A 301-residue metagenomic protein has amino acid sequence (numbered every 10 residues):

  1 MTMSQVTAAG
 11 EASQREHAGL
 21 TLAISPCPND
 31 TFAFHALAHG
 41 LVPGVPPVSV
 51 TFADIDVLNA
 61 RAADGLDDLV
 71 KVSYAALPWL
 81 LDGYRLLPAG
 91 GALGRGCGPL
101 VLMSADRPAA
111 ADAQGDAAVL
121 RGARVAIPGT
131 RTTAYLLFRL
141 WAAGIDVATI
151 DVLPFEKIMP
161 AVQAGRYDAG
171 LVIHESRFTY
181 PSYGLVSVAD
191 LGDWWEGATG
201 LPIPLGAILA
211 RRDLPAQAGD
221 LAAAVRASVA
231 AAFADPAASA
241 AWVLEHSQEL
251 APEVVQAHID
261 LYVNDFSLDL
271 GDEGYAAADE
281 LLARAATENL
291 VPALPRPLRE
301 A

Functional and structural regions predicted by a protein language model:
Q14-H39, A53, P99-A169, E175 (+1 more regions): Bilobed "Venus flytrap"/periplasmic-binding protein-like clamshell domains and structurally analogous long
T21, Y84-G91, R124-V125: A structural signal for short loop-to-beta-strand junctions that line the ligand-binding cleft of periplasmic/secreted
N29, D54-D56, G65-P78, P154-F155 (+1 more regions): Beta->alpha turn/N-cap motifs
P43-V57: A short beta-strand-loop structural module common to alpha/beta enzyme folds
A62-A63, V162-Q163, A285: Hydrophobic residues within well-ordered alpha-helices
L86-A113, E196-D213: Hydrophobic/proline-rich hinge and linker segments of small-molecule sensing/allosteric domains, predominantly
L153-E245: Pocket-lining segment of extracytoplasmic ligand-binding domains
P215-R284: Secondary-structure end/capping motifs
